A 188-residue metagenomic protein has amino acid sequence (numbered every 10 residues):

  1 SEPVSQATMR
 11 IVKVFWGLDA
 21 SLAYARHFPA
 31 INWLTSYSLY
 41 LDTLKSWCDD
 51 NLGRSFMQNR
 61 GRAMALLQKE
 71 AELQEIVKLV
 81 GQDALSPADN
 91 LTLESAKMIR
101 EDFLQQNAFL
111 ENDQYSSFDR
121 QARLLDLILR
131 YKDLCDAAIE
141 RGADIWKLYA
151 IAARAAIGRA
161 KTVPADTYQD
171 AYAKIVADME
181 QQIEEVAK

Functional and structural regions predicted by a protein language model:
S1-A155, Y172: P-loop NTPase catalytic core
I139-K188: C-terminal amphipathic alpha-helical interaction region
